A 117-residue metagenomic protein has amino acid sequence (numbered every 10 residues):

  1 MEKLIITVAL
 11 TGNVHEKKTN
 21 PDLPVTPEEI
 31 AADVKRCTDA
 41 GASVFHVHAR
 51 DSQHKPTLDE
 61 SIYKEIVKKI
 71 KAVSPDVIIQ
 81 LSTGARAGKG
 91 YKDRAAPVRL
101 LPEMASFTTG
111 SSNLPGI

Functional and structural regions predicted by a protein language model:
M1-D22, T109-S112: N-terminal small/glycine-rich loop or linker at the start of catalytic domains across soluble metabolic enzymes
E2, V8, K55-L81: Alpha-helix-loop-beta-strand connector modules within alpha/beta enzyme cores
I6-L10, F45-V47, V77-T83, E103-F107: Hydrophobic faces of well-ordered beta-strands that scaffold small-molecule active sites in alpha/beta enzyme cores
K18, S43-I66: Glycine-rich, proline-tolerant flexible connector loops at the mouths of alpha/beta enzymes
D22-A31, S61: Glycine-rich anion/phosphate-binding loops
I30, C37, H48, A105: Conserved, mostly hydrophobic/aromatic
A32, R36, S61-A72, D93 (+1 more regions): Alpha-helical scaffolding segments of alpha/beta enzyme cores, especially the outer helices of TIM-barrel or partial
G84, G88-I117: Extended substrate/RNA-proximal surfaces in nucleic-acid metabolism proteins
